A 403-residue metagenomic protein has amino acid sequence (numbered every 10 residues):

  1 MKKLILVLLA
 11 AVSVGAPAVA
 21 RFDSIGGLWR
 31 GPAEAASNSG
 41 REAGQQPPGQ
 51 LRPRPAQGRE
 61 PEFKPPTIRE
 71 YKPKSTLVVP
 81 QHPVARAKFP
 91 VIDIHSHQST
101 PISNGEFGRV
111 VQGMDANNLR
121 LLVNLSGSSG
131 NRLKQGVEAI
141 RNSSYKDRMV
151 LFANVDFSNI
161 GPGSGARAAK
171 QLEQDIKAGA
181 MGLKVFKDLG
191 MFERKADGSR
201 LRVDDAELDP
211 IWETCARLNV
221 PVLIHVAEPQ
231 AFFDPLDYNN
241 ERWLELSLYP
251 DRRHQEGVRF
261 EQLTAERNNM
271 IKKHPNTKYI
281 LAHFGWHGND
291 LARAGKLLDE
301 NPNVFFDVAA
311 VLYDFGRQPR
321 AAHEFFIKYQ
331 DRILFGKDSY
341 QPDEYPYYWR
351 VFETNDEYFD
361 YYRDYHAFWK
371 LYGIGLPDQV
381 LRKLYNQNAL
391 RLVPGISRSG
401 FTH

Functional and structural regions predicted by a protein language model:
M1-L4: Positively charged n-region of N-terminal signal peptides that target proteins for export
L6-A16: Bacterial N-terminal signal peptides
R21-P32, A36-S144: An N-terminally biased module of ancient metal coordination in phosphate/nucleic-acid-related enzymes
A56-P73, V78-V79, L133-P250: Active-site gating/metal-coordination segments in enzymes
Q81-R86, V110-A116, Q135-M149, K170-A180 (+4 more regions): Acidic (Asp/Glu)-rich catalytic clusters
P90-S96, L121-N124, M149-N154, L183-V185 (+4 more regions): Hydrophobic faces of well-ordered beta-strands that scaffold small-molecule active sites in alpha/beta enzyme cores
Q98-E106, N124-Q135, F157-A166, E193 (+4 more regions): Acidic-and-aromatic substrate-binding clefts and catalytic sites of carbohydrate-active enzymes
Q255, R259-H403: H/E-rich (His + Asp/Glu) clusters that bind or coordinate divalent metals
